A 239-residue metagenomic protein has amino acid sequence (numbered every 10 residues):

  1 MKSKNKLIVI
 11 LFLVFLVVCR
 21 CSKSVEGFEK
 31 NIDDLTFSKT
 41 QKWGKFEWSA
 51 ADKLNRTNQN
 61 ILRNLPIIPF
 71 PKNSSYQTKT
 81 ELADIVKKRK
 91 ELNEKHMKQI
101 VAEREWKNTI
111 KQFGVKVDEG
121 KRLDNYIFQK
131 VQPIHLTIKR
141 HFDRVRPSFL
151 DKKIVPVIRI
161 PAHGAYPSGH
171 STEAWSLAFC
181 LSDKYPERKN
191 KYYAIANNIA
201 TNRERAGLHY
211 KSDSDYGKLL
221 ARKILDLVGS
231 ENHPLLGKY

Functional and structural regions predicted by a protein language model:
M1-K30: Intrinsically disordered, compositionally biased terminal peptides
V25-H209, K223, L227-S230: Hydrophobic alpha-helical bundle signature of multipass membrane enzymes
L208-Y216: A structural-propensity feature for long, helix-poor, extended segments
Y216-Y239: C-terminal domain-closing interface element
